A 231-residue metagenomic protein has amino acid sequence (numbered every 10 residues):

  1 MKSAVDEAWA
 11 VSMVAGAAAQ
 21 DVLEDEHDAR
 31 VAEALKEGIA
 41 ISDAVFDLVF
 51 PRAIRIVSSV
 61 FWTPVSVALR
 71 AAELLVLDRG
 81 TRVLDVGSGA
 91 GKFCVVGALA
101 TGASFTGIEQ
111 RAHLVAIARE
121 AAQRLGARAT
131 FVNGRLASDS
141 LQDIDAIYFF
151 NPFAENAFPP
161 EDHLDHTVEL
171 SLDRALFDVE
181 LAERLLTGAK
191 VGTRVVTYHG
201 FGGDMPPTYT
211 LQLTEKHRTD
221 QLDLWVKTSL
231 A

Functional and structural regions predicted by a protein language model:
M1-D78: S-adenosyl-L-methionine
G80-G89: Conserved class I S-adenosyl-L-methionine
K92-G102: Conserved SAM-binding loop of SAM-dependent methyltransferases across substrates and taxa, primarily the Class I
S104-E109: Conserved SAM-binding motif I beta-strand of class I
H113-L114: Conserved short alpha-helix immediately C-terminal to the canonical SAM/SAH-binding motif I of Rossmann-like
I117-D143: S-adenosyl-L-methionine
I144-P159: Short SAM/SAH-binding signature in class I
N156-A231: C-terminal substrate-binding/active-site "lid" region of AdoMet-derived donor-dependent transferases
